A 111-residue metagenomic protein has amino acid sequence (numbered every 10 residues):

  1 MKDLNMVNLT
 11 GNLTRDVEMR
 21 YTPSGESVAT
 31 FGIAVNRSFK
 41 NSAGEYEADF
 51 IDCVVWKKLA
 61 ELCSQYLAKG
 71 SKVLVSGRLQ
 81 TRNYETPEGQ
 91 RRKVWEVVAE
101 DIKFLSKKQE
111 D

Functional and structural regions predicted by a protein language model:
M1-D111: Single-stranded nucleic acid-binding surfaces, predominantly the OB-fold ssDNA-binding core
